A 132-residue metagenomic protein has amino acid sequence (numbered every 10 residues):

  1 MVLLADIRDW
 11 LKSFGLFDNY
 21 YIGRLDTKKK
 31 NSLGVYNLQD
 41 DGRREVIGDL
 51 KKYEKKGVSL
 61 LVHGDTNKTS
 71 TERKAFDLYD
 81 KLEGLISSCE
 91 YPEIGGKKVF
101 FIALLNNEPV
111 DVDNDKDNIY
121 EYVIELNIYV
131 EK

Functional and structural regions predicted by a protein language model:
M1-N19, Q39-K132: Charged, amphipathic alpha-helical segments and their flanking helix caps
Y20-K29: Short acidic low-complexity segments
K29-K30, E54: A short, polar/charged loop/turn motif at coil->beta-strand junctions and beta-hairpin connectors
K30-Q39: A short, hydrophobic beta-strand-centered structural micro-motif
